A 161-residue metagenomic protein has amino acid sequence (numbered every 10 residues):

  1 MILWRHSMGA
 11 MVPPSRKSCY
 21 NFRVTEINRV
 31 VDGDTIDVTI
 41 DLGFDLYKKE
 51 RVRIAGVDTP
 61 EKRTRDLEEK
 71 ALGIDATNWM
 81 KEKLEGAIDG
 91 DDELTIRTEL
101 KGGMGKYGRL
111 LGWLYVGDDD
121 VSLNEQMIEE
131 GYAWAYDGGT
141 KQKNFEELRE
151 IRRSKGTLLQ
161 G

Functional and structural regions predicted by a protein language model:
M1-G161: Small beta-barrel nucleic-acid-binding modules, primarily SNase/OB-fold domains and secondarily Tudor-like barrels
